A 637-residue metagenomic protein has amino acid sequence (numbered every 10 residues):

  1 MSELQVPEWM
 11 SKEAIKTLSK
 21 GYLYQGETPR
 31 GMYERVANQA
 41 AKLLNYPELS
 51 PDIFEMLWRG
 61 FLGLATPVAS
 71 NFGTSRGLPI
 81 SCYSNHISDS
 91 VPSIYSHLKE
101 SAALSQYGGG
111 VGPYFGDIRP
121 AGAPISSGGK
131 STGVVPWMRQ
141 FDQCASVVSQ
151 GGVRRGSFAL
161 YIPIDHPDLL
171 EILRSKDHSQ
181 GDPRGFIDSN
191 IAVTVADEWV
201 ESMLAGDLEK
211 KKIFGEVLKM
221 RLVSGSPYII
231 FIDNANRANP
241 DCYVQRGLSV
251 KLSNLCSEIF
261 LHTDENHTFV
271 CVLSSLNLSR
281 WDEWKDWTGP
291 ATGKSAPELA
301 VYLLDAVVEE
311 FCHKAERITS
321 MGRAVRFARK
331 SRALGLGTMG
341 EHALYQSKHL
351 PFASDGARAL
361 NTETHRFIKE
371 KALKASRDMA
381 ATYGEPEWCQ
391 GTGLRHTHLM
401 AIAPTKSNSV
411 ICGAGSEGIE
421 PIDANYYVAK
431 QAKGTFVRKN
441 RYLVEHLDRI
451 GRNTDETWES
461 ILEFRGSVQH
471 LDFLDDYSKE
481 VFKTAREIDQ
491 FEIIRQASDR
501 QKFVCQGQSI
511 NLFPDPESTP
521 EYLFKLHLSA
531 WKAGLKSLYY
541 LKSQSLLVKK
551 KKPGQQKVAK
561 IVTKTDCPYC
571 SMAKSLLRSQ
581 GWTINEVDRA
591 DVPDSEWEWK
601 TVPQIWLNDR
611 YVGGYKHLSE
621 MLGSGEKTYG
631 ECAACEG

Functional and structural regions predicted by a protein language model:
M1-S50, S127-Q140, Q150-S249, T338-P386 (+1 more regions): Conserved, charged catalytic cores of large soluble enzymes
G21-Y24, A37-Y46, F54-P79, Y83-S126 (+6 more regions): Function-dense linear segments that define catalytic or interfacial modules in macromolecule-processing proteins
A145, W597-L607, G613-K616: Structural micro-motif
G225, Q555-V587: Local sequence-structure signature of Cys/Sec-based thiol-disulfide redox active-site neighborhoods
V250, C256-H262, V308-K314, M400-K552: Catalytic alpha/beta core of large soluble enzyme barrels
A296-V325, R329, A333, K348-T405 (+1 more regions): Internal maturation/activation junctions in enzymes
N585-T601: Thioredoxin-like thiol-disulfide oxidoreductase module
L607-E631: Non-catalytic, surface beta->alpha helical segment in thiol-disulfide oxidoreductase systems
